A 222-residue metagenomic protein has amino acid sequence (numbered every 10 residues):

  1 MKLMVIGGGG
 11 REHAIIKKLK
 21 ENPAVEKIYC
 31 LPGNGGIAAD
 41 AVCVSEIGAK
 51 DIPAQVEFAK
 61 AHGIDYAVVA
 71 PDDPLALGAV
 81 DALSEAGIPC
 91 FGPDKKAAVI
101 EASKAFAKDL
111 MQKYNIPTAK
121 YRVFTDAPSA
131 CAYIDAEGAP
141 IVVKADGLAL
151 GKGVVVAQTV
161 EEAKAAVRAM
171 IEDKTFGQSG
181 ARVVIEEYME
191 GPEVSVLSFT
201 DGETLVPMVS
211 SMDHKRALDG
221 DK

Functional and structural regions predicted by a protein language model:
M1-K95: ATP-binding N-terminal substructure of ATP-dependent carboxylate-amine bond-forming enzymes
G7, F124, V154-T159, S198-D201 (+1 more regions): Short beta-strand-to-turn element immediately C-terminal to the catalytic PLP-Schiff-base lysine in fold type I
A38-A41, A54, V99-A105, L218-D219: Short, charged, surface-exposed secondary-structure boundary motifs
C43-D51, R122-D126, A157: Short acidic-hydrophobic, aromatic-tinged amphipathic segments that line or gate anion-handling sites
P93-G153: A conserved helix-loop-beta module that forms one wall/lid of the active-site cleft in ATP-utilizing catalytic domains
P117-K120, P140-V142, A157-S195, S210-S211: Conserved ATP-binding module of the ATP-grasp superfamily
L205-K222: ATP-dependent carboxylate/phosphate-activation module, predominantly the ATP-grasp catalytic core and closely related
